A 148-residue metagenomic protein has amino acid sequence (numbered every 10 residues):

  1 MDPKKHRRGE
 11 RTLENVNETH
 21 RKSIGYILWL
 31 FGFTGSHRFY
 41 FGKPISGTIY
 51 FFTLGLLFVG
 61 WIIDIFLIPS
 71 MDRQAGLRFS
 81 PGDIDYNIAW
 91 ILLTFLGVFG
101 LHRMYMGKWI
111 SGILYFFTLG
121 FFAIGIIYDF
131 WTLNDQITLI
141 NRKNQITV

Functional and structural regions predicted by a protein language model:
D2-F31, Y40-V148: Transmembrane helix recognition focused on a "late"/terminal membrane span
T34-G35: N-terminal signal-anchor/start-transfer transmembrane helix
